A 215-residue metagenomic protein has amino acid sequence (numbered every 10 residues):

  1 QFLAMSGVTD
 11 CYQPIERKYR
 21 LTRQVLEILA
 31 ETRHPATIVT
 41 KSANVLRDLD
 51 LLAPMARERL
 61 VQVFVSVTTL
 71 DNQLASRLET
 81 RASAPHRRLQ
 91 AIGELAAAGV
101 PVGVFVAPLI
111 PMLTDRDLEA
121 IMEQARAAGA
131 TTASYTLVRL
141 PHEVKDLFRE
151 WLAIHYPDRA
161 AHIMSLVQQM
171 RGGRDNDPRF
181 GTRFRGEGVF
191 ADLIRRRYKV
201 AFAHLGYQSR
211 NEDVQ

Functional and structural regions predicted by a protein language model:
Q1-F64, T68-S76, P85-A97: Conserved Radical SAM active-site core
L3, A36, V61-V65, V102-V106 (+2 more regions): Hydrophobic faces of well-ordered beta-strands that scaffold small-molecule active sites in alpha/beta enzyme cores
R17-R20, E79-R87, L113, D117 (+2 more regions): Alpha-helix N-cap and loop-to-helix initiation/capping positions
Y19-R20, D50-V67, T114-T131, D192-R196: Short, electropositive alpha-helical surface patch
I28-H34, Q90-V102, G173, R197-Q208: A structural motif corresponding to the C-terminal end of an alpha-helix and its immediate exit/capping segment
S42-L46, I110-E119: Active-site glycine- and acidic-residue-rich loops that bind and position anionic ligands or nucleotide-like cofactors
L70-N72, E79-R81, E94-T114, V138-L140 (+1 more regions): Conserved strand-turn element in the central/C-terminal portion of the radical SAM core barrel that lines
R116-Q215: Auxiliary Fe-S-binding modules of radical SAM enzymes
